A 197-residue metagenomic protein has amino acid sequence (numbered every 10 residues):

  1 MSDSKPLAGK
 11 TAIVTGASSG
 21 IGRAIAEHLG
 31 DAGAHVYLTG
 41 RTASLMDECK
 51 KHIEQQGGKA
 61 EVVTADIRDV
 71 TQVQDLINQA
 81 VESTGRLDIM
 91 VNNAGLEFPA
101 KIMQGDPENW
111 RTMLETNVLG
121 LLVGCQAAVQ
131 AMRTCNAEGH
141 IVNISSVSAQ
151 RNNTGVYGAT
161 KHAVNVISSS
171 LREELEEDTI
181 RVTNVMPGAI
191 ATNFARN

Functional and structural regions predicted by a protein language model:
T11, S18-S19, T42: Conserved glycine-rich cofactor-binding loop
A32, S170-I180: Active-site-adjacent segment of SDR/Rossmann-fold oxidoreductases
A34-E48: Conserved glycine-rich Rossmann-like NAD(P)H-binding loop of the short-chain dehydrogenase/reductase
S44, T64-L76, P107: The beta1-alpha1 cofactor-binding region of Rossmann-like NAD(H)/NADP(H)-dependent oxidoreductases
K101-I102, D106-L114: Substrate-binding pocket helix/loop in short-chain dehydrogenase/reductase
C125, T160: Active-site helix of classical SDR
S146: Residue(s) in the substrate-gating loop at a strand-loop-helix junction that position the organic substrate next
